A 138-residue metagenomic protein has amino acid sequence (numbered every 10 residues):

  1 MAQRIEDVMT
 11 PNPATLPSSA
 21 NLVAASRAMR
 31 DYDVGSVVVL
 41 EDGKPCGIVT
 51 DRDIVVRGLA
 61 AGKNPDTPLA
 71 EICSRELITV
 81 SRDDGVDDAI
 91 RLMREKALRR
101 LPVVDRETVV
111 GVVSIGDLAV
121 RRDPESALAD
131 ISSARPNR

Functional and structural regions predicted by a protein language model:
A2, T10, S19, D42 (+5 more regions): ATP/adenylate-binding site constellation spanning eukaryotic-like Ser/Thr protein kinases, ABC-transporter
A2-P13, T67-L77: Bateman (tandem CBS) regulatory domains
E6, V23, V55-V56, I78 (+1 more regions): Nucleotide phosphate-binding site architecture
T15-D33, L40, V80-A97, V104 (+1 more regions): The conserved cystathionine-beta-synthase
M29-Y32, V37-D53, M93, L101-G116: A glycine-centered beta-loop-beta connector
K44, T50, V55-I78: A contiguous binding-surface segment within folded domains or other stable secondary-structure elements
G58-T67, D87, V120-S126: Short, charge-rich, low-complexity interaction segments located in flexible loops at or near secondary-structure
V109-R138: Cytosolic regulatory modules rich in charged/polar residues
